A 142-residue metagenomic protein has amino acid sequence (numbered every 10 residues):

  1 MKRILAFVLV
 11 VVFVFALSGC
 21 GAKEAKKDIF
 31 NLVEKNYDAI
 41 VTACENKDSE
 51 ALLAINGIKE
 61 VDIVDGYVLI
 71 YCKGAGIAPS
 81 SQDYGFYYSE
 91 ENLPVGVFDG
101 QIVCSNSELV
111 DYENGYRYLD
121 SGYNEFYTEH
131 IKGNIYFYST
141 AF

Functional and structural regions predicted by a protein language model:
M1, Y37-I40, F86, T140: Aromatic-enriched hydrophobic runs in primary sequence
M1-K2, C20, N36, D48 (+5 more regions): Serine/threonine-rich low-complexity intrinsically disordered regions
M1-S18: Sec-dependent bacterial lipoprotein signal peptides
R3, S18-A25, Y136: A contiguous, well-structured "functional interface" segment within a domain
R3-V8, D28, L119, Y123-F126: Short, flexible coil/linker segments at or flanking structured domains
C20-A78: N-terminal export/targeting and maturation segments
I63-F142: Extracytoplasmic electrostatic interaction patches
